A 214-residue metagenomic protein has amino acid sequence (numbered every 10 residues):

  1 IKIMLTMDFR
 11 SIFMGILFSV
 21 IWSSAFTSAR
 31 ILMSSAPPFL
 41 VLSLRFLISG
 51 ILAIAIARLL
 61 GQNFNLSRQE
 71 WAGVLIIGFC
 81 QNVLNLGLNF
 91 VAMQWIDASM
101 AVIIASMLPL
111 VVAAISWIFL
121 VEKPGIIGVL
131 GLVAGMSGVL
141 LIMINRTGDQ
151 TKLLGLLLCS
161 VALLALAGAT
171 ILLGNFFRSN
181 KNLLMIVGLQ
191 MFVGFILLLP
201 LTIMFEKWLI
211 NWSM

Functional and structural regions predicted by a protein language model:
I1-S43, Q150-N175, I196-L198: Glycine-/small-residue-enriched transmembrane alpha-helix faces in small-molecule transporters and effluxers
I21, A25-F26, I54-A105, L141: Specific transmembrane alpha-helical segments of multi-pass solute transporters/efflux pumps, especially DMT/EamA
S24, S28-I31, S35, S49-L66 (+2 more regions): Membrane-interface helix-cap regions at the ends of transmembrane helices in multi-pass membrane proteins
A25-A36, I48, L86-I96, I104 (+1 more regions): Juxtamembrane C-cap of transmembrane helices in multi-pass membrane transport proteins
L32, V41, R45, A92 (+4 more regions): Hydrophobic/aromatic residues within transmembrane alpha-helices of multi-pass small-molecule transporters
A53, M107, I115, P124-N145 (+3 more regions): Hydrophobic transmembrane alpha-helices of multi-pass small-molecule transport proteins
A53, V112-A113, T151-L209: Transmembrane alpha-helical segments that form core, pore/gating elements of small-molecule transporters/exporters
F64-G73, V102-A105, I118-L141, D149-L156: Loop-to-transmembrane alpha-helix entry segments
